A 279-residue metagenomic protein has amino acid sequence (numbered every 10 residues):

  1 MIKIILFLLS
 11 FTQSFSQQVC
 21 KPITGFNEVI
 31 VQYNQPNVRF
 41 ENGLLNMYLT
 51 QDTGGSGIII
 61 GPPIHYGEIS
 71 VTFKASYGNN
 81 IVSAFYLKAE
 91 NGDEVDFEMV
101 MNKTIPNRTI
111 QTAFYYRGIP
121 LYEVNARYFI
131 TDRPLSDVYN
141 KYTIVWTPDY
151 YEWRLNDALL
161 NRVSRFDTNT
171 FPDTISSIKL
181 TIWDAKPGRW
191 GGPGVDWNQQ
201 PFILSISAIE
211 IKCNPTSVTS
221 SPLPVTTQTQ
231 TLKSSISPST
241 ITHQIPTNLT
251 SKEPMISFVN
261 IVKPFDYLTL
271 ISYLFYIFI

Functional and structural regions predicted by a protein language model:
L9-C20, F275-I279: N-terminal signal peptide
T24-G43, D96, V100: Extracellular glycan-recognition surfaces and repeat-rich motifs
M47-Q111: Secretory/extracellular carbohydrate-interaction modules and structurally similar beta-sandwich "look-alikes"
I59-G67, I130-D137, T170-F171: Extracellular/lumenal carbohydrate-interaction signature centered on repeated Trp-anchored short motifs
G118-Y139: Short, aromatic/His-centered strand-loop micro-motif at the edge of beta-sheets
S136-E152, N156: Localized edge beta-strand/strand-to-loop motifs within extracellular or lumenal beta-rich domains
E152-E210, N214-V218, P222-V225, Q230-L232 (+1 more regions): Aromatic sugar-binding interfaces of carbohydrate-active proteins
M255-I279: Cleavable C-terminal sorting propeptides in eukaryotic secreted/cell-surface proteins
